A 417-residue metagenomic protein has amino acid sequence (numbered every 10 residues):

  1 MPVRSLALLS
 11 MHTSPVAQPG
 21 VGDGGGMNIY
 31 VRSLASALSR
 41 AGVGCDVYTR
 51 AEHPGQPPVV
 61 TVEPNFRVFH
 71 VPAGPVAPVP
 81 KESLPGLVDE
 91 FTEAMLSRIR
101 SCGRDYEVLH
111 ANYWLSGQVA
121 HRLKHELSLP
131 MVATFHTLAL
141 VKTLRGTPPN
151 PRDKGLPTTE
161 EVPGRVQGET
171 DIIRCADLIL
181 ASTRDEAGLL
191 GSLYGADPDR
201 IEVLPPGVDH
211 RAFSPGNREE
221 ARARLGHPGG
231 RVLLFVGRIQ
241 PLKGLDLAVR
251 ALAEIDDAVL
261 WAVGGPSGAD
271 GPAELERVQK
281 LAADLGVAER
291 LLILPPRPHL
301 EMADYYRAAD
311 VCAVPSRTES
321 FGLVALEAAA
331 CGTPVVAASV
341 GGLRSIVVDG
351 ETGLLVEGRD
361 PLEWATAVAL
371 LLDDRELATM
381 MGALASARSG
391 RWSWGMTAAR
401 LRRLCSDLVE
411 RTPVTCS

Functional and structural regions predicted by a protein language model:
M1-H70: N-terminal subdomain of nucleotide-sugar transferases
D185, G207: Carbohydrate-associated surface elements
P272-R297: Nucleotide-activated donor-binding/catalytic signature segment of Leloir-type glycosyltransferases, i.e., the conserved
P296, D304-A309: Short alpha-helical donor nucleotide-sugar binding micro-motif in glycosyltransferases
R317: Aromatic "clamp/platform" in nucleotide-sugar-dependent glycosyltransferases that forms part of the donor/acceptor
A325, P334-A337, V347: Short hydrophobic beta-strand element within catalytic cores of glycosyltransferases and related nucleotide-activated
D349-G350, L354-P361, L370-R375: Conserved acidic donor-binding segment of nucleotide-sugar-dependent glycosyltransferases
L370, L377-R391: A short, well-ordered alpha-helix in the C-terminal region of glycosyltransferases
